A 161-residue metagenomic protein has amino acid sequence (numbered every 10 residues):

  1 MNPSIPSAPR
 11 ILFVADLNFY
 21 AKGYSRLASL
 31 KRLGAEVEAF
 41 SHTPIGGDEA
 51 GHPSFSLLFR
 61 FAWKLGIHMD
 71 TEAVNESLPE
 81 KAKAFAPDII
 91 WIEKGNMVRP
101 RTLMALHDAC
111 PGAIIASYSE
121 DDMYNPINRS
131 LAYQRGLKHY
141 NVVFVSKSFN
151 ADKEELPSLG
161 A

Functional and structural regions predicted by a protein language model:
M1-N2, Y133: Short, flexible, solvent-exposed loop/turn segments with mixed acidic/basic and small polar residues
P3-N18: Nucleotide-activated donor-dependent transferases that construct or modify glycoconjugates
F19-L33, F40-G160: Extended catalytic core of nucleotide-activated donor transferases of GT-like folds
